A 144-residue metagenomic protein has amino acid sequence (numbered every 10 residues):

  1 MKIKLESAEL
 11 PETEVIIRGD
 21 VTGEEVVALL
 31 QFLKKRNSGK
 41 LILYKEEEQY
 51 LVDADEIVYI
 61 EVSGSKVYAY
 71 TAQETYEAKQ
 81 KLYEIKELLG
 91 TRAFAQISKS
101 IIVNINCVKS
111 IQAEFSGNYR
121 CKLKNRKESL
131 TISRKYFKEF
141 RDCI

Functional and structural regions predicted by a protein language model:
M1-V26: N-terminal regulatory/sensing modules of transcriptional regulators
P11-V15, Y119, E128: Short amphipathic alpha-helical segments
I16-R18, E77, K122, T131: Generic structural detector for well-ordered beta-strands
G19-D20, K99, T131-R134: Conserved residues at beta->alpha junctions
T22-G23, Y50, S129: Alpha-helix N-cap/loop-to-helix initiation residues
T22-V26, L82, F137: Generic alpha-helical secondary structure
V27-N125: Conserved binding/recognition cores within well-folded domains
N104, R120-I144: Hydrophobic secondary-structure block in the mid-to-C-terminal portion of proteins
